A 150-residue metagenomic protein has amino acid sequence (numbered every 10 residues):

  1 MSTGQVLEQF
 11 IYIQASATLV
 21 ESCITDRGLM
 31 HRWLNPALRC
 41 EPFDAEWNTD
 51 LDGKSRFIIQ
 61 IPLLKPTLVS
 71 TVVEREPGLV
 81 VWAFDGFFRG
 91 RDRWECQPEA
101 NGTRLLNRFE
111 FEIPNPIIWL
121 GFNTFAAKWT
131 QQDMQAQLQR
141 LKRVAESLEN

Functional and structural regions predicted by a protein language model:
M1-W47: Hydrophobic ligand-binding cavity/cleft-lining segments
T3-G4, L106-F109, Q135-Q137: Secondary-structure boundary/capping motif
F10, R56, V81: Short aromatic/hydrophobic contact patches that present stacked aromatics for nucleic-acid/ligand binding
T18-S22, P98-N101, A136-Q139, R143: Replace "anionic and nucleotidyl ligands
H31, Q60-L106, E110-E112, R143 (+1 more regions): Hydrophobic-ligand binding "helix-grip"
D50-S55: Short coil-to-beta transition motif at edge beta-strands of beta-rich domains
F111-N150: A conserved amphipathic terminal alpha-helix motif
